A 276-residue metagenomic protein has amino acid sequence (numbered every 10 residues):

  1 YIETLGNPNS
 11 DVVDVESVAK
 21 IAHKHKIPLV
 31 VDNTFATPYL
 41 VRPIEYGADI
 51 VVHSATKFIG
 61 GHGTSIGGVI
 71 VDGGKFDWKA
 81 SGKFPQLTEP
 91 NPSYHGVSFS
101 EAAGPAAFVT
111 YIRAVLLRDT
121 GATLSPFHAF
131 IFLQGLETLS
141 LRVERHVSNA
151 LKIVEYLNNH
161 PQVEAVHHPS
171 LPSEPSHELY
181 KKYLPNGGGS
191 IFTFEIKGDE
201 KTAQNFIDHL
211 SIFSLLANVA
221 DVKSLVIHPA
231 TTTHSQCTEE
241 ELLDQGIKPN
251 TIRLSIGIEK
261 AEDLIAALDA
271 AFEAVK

Functional and structural regions predicted by a protein language model:
Y1-H160: Conserved PLP-enzyme active-site core in the AAT-like
L5, T34-A36, L171, K197 (+1 more regions): Active-site beta-loop-alpha junctions enriched in small/polar residues
G6, V15, R142, D208 (+1 more regions): PLP-dependent enzyme catalytic core of the Aspartate aminotransferase-like
G47-I50, P161-V163, S211, F272: Glycine-enriched alpha-helix->loop->beta-strand junction motifs that scaffold or abut catalytic
V69, I131, I191-T193, L225 (+1 more regions): Conserved hydrophobic/aromatic beta-strand scaffold that supports enzyme active sites
T120-T123, H128-A129, T138, V143-R145 (+2 more regions): Conserved small-domain helix->loop->beta segment predominantly found in fold-type I
